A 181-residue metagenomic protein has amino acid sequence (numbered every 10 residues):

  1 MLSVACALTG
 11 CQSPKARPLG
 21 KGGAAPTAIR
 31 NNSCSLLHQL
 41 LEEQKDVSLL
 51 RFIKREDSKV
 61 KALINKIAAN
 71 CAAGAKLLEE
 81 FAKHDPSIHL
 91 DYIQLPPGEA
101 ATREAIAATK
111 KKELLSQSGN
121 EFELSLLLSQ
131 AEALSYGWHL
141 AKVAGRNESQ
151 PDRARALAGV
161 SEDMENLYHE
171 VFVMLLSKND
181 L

Functional and structural regions predicted by a protein language model:
A7-G10: C-terminal motif of bacterial Sec signal peptides marking the signal peptidase cleavage site
Q12-L181: His/Met- and acidic-residue-enriched segments that coordinate or traffic transition-metal cofactors and support
